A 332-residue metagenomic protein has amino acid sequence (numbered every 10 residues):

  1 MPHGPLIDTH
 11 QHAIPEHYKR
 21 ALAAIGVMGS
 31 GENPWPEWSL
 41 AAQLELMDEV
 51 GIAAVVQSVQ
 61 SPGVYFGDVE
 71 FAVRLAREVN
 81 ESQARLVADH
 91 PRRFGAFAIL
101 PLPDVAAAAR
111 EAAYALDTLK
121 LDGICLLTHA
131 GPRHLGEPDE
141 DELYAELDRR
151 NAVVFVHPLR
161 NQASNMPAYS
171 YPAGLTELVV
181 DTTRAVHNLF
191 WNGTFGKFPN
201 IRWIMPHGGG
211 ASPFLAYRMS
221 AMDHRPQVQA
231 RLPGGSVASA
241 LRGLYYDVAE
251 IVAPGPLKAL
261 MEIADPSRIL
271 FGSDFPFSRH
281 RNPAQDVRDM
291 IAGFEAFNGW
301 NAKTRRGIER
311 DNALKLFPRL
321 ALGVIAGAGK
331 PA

Functional and structural regions predicted by a protein language model:
M1-T9, I14-A54, E81-D89, R110-Y114 (+4 more regions): Mid-to-C-terminal alpha-helical segments outside catalytic/metal-binding sites
H3, H12-W38, N161-T182, M219-G243 (+1 more regions): Active-site gating loops and adjacent loop-to-helix segments of metal-dependent hydrolytic enzymes
I7-Q11, V55-Q57, G95-A98, I124-L126 (+4 more regions): Hydrophobic faces of well-ordered beta-strands that scaffold small-molecule active sites in alpha/beta enzyme cores
H12, L159-R160, G209, P276: Catalytic metal-binding/acid-base residues of hydrolase active sites
N33-W38, V64-Y65, L102-A108, G131-P138 (+3 more regions): Acidic-and-aromatic substrate-binding clefts and catalytic sites of carbohydrate-active enzymes
S58-N192: Active-site gating/metal-coordination segments in enzymes
V153-V156, R160, N165, V180-W191 (+5 more regions): Conserved N-terminal glycine/acidic-rich loop preference
V179, T183, N200, Q229-P283: Active-site-adjacent C-terminal substructures of enzyme catalytic domains
